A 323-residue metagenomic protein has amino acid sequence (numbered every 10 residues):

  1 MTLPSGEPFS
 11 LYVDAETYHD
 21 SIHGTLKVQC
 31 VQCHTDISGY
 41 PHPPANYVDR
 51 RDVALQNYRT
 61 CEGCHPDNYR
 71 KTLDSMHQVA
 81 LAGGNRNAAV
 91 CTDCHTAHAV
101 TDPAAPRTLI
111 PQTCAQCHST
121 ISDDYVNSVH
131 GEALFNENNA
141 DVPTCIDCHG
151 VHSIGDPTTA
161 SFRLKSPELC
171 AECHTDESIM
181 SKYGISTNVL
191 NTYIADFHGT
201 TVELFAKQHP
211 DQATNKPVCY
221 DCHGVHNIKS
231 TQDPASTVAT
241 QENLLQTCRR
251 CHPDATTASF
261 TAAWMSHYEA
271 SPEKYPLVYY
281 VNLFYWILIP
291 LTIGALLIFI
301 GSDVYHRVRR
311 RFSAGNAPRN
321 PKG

Functional and structural regions predicted by a protein language model:
M1-G323: Short sequence/structural segments immediately N-terminal
